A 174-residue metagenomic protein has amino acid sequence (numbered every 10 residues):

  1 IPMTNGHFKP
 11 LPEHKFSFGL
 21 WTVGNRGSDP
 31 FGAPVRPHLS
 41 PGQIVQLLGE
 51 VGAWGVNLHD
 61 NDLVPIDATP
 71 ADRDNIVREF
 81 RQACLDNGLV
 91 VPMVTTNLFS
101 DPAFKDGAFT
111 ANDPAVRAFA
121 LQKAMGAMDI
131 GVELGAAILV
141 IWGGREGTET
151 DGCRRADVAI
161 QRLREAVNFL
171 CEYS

Functional and structural regions predicted by a protein language model:
I1-A137, D157, Q161-E172: N-terminal pre-domain/capping segments
I141-G147: Short, conserved phosphate-binding/catalytic loop or strand-edge motifs used in phosphoryl-/nucleotidyl-transfer
